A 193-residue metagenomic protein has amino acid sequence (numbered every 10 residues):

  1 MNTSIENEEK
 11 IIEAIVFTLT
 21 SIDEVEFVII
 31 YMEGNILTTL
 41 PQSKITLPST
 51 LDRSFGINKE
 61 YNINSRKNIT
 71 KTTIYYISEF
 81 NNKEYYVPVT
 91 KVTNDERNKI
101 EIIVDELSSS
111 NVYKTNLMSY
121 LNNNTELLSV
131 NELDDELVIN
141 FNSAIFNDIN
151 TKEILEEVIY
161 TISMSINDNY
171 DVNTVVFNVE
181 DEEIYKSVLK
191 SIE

Functional and structural regions predicted by a protein language model:
M1-E193: Bimodal "functional hotspot" detector
